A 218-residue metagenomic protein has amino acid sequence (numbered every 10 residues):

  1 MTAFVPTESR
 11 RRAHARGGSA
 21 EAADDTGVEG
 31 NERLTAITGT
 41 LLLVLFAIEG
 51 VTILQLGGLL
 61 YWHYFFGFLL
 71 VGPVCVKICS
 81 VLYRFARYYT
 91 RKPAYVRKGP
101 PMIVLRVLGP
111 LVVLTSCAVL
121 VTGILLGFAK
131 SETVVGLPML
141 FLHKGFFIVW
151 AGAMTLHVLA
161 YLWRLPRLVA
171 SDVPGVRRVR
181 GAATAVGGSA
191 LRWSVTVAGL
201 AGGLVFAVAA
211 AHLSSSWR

Functional and structural regions predicted by a protein language model:
M1-R218: Membrane-embedded alpha-helical bundles that constitute the cytochrome b-like, heme-associated redox core of multi-pass
